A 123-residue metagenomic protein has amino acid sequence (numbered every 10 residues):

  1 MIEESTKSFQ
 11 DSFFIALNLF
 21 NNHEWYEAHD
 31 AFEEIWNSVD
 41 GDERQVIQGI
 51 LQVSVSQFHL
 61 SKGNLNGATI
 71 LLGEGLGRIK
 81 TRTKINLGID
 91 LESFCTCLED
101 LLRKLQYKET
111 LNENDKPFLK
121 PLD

Functional and structural regions predicted by a protein language model:
N18-L19, L51, F58: Residue-level signature for tetratricopeptide repeat
W25-Y26, L65-N66: TPR-repeat structural position
H29, E33-N37, L76-K84: Amphipathic alpha-helical segments of tetratricopeptide repeats
E43-R44, I79-L91: Boundary/linker segments of alpha-helical solenoid repeat arrays
Q57-K62, T96-D115: Alpha-helical linker/edge segments of TPR/alpha-solenoid repeat scaffolds and analogous pre-/post-domain helices
